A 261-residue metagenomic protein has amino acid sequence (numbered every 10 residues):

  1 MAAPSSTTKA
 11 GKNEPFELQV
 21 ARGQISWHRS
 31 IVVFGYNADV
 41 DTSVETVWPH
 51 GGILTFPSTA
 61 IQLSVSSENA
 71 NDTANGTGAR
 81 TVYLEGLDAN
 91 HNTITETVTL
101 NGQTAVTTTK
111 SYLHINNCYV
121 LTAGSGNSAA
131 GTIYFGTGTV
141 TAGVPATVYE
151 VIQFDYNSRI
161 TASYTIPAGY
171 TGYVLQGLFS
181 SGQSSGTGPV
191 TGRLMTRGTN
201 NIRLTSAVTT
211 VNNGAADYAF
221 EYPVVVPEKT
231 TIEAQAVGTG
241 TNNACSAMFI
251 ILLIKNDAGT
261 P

Functional and structural regions predicted by a protein language model:
A2-H114, T122-P261: Beta-strand-centric surfaces of beta-sandwich/beta-rich domains
